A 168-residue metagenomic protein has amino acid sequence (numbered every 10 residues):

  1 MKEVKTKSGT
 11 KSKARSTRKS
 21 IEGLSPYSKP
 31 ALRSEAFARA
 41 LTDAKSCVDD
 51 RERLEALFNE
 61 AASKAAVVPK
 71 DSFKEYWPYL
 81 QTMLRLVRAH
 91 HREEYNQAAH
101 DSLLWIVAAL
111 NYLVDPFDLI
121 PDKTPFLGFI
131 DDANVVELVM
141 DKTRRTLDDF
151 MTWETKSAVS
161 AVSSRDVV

Functional and structural regions predicted by a protein language model:
M1-L104, D141-V168: Terminal, membrane-proximal amphipathic helices and intrinsically disordered targeting/regulatory segments
L104-W105, A109-V136: Membrane-inserting effector segments that mediate pore formation, membrane fusion, or transient membrane insertion
